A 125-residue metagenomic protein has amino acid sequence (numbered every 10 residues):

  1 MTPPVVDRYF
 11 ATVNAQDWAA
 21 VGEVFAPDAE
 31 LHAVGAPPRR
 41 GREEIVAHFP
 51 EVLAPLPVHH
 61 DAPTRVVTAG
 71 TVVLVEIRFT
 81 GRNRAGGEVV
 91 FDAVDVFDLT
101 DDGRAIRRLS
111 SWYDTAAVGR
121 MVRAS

Functional and structural regions predicted by a protein language model:
M1, V46-S125: A beta-strand edge to alpha-helix "cap/lid" segment located at domain peripheries
V5, A15-D28: Short, well-ordered alpha-helical segments enriched in acidic and aromatic residues
F25, P37, A47-F49: A generic structured-segment signal
E30-R39, A54-P55: A short gly/proline-enriched turn/hairpin at secondary-structure junctions
